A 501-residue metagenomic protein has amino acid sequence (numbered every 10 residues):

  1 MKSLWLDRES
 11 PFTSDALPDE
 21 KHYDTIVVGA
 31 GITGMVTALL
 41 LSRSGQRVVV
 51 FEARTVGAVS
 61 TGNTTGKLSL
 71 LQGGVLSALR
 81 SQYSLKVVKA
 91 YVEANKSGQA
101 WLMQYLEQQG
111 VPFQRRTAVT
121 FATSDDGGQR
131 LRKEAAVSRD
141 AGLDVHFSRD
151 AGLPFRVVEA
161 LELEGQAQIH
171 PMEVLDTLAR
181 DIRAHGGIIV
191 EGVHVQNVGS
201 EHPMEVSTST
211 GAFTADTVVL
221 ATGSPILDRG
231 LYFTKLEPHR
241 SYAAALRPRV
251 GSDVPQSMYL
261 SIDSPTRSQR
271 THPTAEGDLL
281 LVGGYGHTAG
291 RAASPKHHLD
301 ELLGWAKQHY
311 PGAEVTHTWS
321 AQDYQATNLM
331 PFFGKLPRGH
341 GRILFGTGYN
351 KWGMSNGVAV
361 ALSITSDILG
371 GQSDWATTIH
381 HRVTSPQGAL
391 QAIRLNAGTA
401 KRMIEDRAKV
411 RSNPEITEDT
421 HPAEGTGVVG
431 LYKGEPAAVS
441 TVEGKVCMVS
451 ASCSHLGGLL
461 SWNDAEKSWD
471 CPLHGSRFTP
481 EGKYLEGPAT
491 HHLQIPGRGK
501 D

Functional and structural regions predicted by a protein language model:
M1-T25, R43, K483, T490-G497: Extreme N-terminal leader/targeting segments of oxidoreductases
K2-R8, G74-L79, M103-T177: Flavin (FAD/FMN) cofactor-binding and adjacent substrate-gating region of FAD-dependent oxidoreductase domains
Y23-V50: N-terminal Rossmann-like FAD-binding beta1-loop-alpha1 element of flavoenzymes
R43-N63: Glycine-rich FAD pyrophosphate-binding loop
Q129, A136-V137, L161-D216: Helical element adjacent to the flavin cofactor pocket in flavoenzyme catalytic cores
G165, D263-S264, A292-E301, Q308-L395 (+1 more regions): C-terminal catalytic lobe of FAD-dependent flavoproteins
V198-T271: Flavin-dependent oxidoreductases
A244, E424, V428-D501: Rieske [2Fe-2S] iron-sulfur-binding domain
